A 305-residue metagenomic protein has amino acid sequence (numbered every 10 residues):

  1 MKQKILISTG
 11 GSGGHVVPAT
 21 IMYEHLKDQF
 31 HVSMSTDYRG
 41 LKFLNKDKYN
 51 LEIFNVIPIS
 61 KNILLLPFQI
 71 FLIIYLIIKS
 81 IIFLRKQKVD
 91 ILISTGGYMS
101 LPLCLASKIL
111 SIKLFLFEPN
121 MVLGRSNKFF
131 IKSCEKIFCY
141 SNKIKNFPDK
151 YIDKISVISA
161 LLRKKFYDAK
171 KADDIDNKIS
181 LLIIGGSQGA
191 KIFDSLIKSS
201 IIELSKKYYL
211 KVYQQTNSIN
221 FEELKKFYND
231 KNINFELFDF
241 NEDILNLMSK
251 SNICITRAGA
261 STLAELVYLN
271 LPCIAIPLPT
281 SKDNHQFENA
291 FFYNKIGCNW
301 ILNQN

Functional and structural regions predicted by a protein language model:
K2-G10, Q29-L72, I158, S218 (+1 more regions): Conserved nucleotide-sugar phosphate-binding/catalytic loop shared by glycosyltransferases and other
K4, R39, K108-A169: Active-site-proximal region of nucleotide-activated glycan assembly enzymes, centered on histidine/acidic-rich loops
I7-T20, K191: A short, glycine/small-residue-rich beta-strand->loop->alpha-helix junction that serves as a flexible
H15-L26, R39: Short amphipathic alpha-helix
H25, S35, G40-K48, Y167-I253 (+2 more regions): Donor-nucleotide binding loops and adjacent catalytic segments primarily of GT-B fold Leloir glycosyltransferases
N62-I91, I109: An amphipathic, basic-hydrophobic alpha-helix
V89-I91, I233, S249-A264, L271-P272: Acidic donor-binding loop of glycosyltransferase active sites
L278-N305: Change "using UDP/GDP/dTDP sugars" to "using nucleotide sugars
